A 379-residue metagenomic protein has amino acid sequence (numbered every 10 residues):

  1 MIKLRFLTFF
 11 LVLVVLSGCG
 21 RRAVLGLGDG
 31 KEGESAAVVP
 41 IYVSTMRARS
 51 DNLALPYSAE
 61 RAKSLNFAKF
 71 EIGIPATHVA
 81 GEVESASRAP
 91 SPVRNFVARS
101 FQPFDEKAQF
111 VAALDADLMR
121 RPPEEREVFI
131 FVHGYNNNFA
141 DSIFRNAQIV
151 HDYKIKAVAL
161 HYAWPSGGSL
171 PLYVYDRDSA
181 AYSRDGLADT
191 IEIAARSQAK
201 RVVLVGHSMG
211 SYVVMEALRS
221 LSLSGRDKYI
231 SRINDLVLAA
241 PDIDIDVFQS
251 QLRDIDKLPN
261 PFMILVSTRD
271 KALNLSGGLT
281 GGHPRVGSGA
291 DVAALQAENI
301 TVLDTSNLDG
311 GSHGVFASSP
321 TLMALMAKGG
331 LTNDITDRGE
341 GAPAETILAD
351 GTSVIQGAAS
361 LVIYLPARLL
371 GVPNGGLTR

Functional and structural regions predicted by a protein language model:
M1-L7: Bacterial N-terminal signal peptides that target proteins for export
V15-G18: C-terminal motif of bacterial Sec signal peptides marking the signal peptidase cleavage site
G20, V24-Q102, A112-L118, P122 (+5 more regions): Lipolytic serine-hydrolase domain surface
E106, F110: Walker A/P-loop-proximal flanking segment of P-loop NTPase domains
E127: Alpha/beta-hydrolase fold active-site loops
I130-G134, H207: The conserved beta1-alpha1 loop
N137-S142: Short substrate-entry loop that stabilizes the transition state in hydrolases
L187, G206, G210, V214: Gly/Ala-rich beta-loop-alpha elbow adjacent to hydrolase catalytic centers
